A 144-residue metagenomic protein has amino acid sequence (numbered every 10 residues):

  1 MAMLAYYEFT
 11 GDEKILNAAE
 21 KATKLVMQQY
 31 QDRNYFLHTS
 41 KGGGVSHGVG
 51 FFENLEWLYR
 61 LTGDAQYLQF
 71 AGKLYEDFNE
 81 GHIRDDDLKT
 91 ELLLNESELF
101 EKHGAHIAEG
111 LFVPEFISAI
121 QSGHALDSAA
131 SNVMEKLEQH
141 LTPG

Functional and structural regions predicted by a protein language model:
M1-G144: Glycan-recognition and catalytic cores of secretory/periplasmic carbohydrate-active enzymes
